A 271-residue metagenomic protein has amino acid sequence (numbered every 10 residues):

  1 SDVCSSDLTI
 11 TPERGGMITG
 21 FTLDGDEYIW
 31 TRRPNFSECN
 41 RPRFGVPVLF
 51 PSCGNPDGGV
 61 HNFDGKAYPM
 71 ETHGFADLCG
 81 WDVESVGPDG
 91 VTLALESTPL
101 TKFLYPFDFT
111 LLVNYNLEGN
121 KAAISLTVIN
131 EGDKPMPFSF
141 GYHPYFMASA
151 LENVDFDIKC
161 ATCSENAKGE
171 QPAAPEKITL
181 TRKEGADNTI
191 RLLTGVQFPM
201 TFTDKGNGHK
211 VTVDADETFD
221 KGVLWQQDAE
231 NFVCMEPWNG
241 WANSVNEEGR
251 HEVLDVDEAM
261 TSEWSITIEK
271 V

Functional and structural regions predicted by a protein language model:
D2-S5: Short, small-residue-biased leader/transition segments that mark boundaries at the very start of proteins
T9-K66, C234: Acidic-aromatic substrate-binding/catalytic surfaces of carbohydrate-active enzymes
I10, L126-G132, Q226-Q227, I268: Asparagine-centered strand-capping/turn motif at beta-strand->loop junctions
H61-P69, V253-K270: Short Pro-Gly-centered flexible turn/kink motifs
K66-G119: Extended, loop-rich substrate-binding clefts of extracytoplasmic carbohydrate-active enzymes
L112-N114, T189-I190, G249-L254: Beta-strand-rich interaction surfaces with strong enrichment in secreted/lumenal proteins
P135-P137, P144-E217: Active-site/ligand-binding surface loops and adjacent short beta/alpha elements that line catalytic pockets across
D204-A242: Glycine-rich active-site loops that engage anionic ligands at enzyme catalytic sites
